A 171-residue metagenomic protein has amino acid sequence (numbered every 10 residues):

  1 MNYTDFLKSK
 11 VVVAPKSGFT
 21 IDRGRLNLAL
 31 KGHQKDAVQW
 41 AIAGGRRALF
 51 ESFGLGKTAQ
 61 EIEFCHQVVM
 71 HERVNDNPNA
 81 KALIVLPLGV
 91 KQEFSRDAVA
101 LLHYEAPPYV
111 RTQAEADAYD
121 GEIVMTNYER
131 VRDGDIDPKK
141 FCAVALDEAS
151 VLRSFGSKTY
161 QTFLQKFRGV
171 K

Functional and structural regions predicted by a protein language model:
M1-E51, L55-G169: SF2 helicase/translocase NTPase motor core, specifically the RecA-like lobe 1 inter-motif segment between Walker
